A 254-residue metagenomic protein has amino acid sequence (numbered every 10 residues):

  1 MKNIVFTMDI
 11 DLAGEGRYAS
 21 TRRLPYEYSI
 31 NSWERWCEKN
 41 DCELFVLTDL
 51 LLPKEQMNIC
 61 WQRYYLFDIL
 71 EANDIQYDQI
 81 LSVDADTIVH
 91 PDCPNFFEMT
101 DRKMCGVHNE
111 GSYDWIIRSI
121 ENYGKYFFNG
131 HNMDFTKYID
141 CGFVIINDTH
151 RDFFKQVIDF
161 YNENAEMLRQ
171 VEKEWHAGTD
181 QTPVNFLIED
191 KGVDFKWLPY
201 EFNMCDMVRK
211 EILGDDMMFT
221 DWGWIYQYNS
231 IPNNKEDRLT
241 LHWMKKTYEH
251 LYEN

Functional and structural regions predicted by a protein language model:
M1-Y77, S230-P232, T247-N254: N-terminal anchoring/stem segment of glycosyltransferases
V5, L44-L47, L81-D84, C105-V107 (+2 more regions): A structural signal for short, well-ordered beta-strand segments and their strand-loop junctions that often border
G14-E15, L52-E55, V89-D92, F97-E98 (+4 more regions): Short catalytic/ligand-binding loop motif for oxyanion handling, primarily in non-cytosolic enzymes, centered on
S20-R23, M57, D134, D140 (+1 more regions): Short, charged/polar micro-motifs that form catalytic or ligand-binding hotspots
I30-E34, F67, C93-F97, V184-N185: Short amphipathic alpha-helical segments and helix-helix/interface helices
I59-E121, I145-I146, H150-R151: GT-A fold catalytic core of metal-dependent nucleotide-sugar glycosyltransferases, centered on the diacidic
Y65, T136-L239: Catalytic core and acceptor-binding pocket of nucleotide-sugar-dependent glycosyltransferases
E121-F135, D152: Short, flexible, basic/aromatic active-site loop/helix in glycosyltransferases
